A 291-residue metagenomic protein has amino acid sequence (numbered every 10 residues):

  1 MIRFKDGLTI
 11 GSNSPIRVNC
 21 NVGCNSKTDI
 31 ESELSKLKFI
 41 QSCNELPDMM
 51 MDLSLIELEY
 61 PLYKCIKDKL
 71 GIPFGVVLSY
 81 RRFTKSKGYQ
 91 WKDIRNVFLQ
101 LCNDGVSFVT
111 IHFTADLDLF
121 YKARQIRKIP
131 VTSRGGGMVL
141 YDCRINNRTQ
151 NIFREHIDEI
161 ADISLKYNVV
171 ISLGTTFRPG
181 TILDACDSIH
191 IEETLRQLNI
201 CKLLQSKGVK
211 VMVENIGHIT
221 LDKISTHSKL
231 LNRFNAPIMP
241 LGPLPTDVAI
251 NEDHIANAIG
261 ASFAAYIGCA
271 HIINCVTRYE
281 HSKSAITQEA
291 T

Functional and structural regions predicted by a protein language model:
T9-S12, K38-N44, Y63-I72, C102-N103 (+4 more regions): Acidic (Asp/Glu)-rich catalytic clusters
N13-S35, L53, L78-N96, C143-E155 (+2 more regions): Active-site mouth loops of central-metabolism enzymes
S14-C24, D48-L53, I72-S79, V109-H112 (+4 more regions): Hydrophobic faces of well-ordered beta-strands that scaffold small-molecule active sites in alpha/beta enzyme cores
T28, E45-C65, F113-A123, V139-I145 (+3 more regions): Glycine-rich, proline-tolerant flexible connector loops at the mouths of alpha/beta enzymes
E33-L53, N103-F108: Catalytic domains of carbohydrate-active enzymes, especially glycoside hydrolases
S54-P73, S86-K92, T114-G135, Q150-D158 (+3 more regions): Active-site-adjacent beta->alpha loops and helix N-cap segments on the catalytic face of soluble alpha/beta enzymes
T149, F153-C186, R196-L203: Membrane-embedded hairpin module used as a gating/binding unit in multi-pass transport and secretion proteins
T246-A258, A264-T291: C-terminal catalytic subdomain
